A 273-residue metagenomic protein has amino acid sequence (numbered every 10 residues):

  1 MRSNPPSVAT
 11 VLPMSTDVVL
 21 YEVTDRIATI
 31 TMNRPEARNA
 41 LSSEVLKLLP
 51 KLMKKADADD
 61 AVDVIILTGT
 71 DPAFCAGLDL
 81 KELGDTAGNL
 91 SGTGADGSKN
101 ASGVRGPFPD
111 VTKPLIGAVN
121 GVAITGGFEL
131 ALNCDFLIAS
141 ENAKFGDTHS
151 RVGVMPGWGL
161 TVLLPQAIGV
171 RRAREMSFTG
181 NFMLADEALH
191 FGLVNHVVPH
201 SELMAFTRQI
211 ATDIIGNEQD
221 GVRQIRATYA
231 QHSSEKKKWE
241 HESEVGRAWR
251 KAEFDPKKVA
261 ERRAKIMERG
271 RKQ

Functional and structural regions predicted by a protein language model:
R2-D25, G180-A185, A205, Q209-Q273: C-terminal alpha-helix plus adjacent terminal tail
R2-P72: Conserved CoA-thioester-binding segment of acyl-CoA-metabolizing enzymes
I30, L67, D79, L130-A131 (+3 more regions): Hydrophobic/aromatic residues within transmembrane alpha-helices of multi-pass small-molecule transporters
P50, K54-A58, L80-A123, E244 (+2 more regions): An acidic, glycine-rich surface segment that forms the CoA-thioester-binding/catalytic face of crotonase-fold enzymes
P72-A76, I124, Y229-H232: Short, active-site-adjacent cap segments at secondary-structure transitions
L80, T161, V170-A173, V222-I225 (+1 more regions): A general structural signal for well-ordered alpha-helical segments in protein cores
G106-D220: Crotonase-fold acyl-CoA enzyme core
